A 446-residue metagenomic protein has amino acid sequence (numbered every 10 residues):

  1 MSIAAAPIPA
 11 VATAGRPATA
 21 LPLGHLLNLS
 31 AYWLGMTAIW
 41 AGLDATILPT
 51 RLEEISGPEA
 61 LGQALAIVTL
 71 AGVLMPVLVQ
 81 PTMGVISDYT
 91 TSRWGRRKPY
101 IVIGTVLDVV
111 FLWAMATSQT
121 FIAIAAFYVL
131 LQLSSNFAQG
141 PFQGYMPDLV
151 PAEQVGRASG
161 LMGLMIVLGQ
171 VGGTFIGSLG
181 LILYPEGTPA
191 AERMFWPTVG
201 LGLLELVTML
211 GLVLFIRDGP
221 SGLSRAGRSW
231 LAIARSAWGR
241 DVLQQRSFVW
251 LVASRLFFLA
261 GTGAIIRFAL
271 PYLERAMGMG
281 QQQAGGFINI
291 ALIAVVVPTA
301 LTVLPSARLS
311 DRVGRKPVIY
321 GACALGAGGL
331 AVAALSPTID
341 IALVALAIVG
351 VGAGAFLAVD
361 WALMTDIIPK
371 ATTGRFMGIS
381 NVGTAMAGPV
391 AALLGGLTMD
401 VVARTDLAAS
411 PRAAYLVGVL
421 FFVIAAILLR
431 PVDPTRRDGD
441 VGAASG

Functional and structural regions predicted by a protein language model:
I3-L23, D218-A253, G446: Juxtamembrane intracellular "pre-TM" segments in multi-pass secondary transporters
A45-G62, R267-G286: Short amphipathic helix-loop junctions that connect adjacent transmembrane helices in Major Facilitator Superfamily/SLC
E59-A71, G278-V296, S410-R412: Loop-to-transmembrane helix entry
M75-V77, S159-L181, N381-A392: Glycine-rich segments within core transmembrane alpha-helices of 12-TM secondary carriers
R96-K98, L181-L203, L397-L420: A membrane-interface helix-boundary motif in multi-pass transporters
R97-W113, P317-V332: Structural signature of the two symmetry-related core transmembrane helices
A116, L206-I216, L416-G446: Multi-pass alpha-helical transporter architecture, strongest for 12-TM Major Facilitator/SLC carriers used
F137-V150, F356-P369: Intracellular juxtamembrane helix-capping segments at the cytosolic ends of symmetry-related transmembrane helices
